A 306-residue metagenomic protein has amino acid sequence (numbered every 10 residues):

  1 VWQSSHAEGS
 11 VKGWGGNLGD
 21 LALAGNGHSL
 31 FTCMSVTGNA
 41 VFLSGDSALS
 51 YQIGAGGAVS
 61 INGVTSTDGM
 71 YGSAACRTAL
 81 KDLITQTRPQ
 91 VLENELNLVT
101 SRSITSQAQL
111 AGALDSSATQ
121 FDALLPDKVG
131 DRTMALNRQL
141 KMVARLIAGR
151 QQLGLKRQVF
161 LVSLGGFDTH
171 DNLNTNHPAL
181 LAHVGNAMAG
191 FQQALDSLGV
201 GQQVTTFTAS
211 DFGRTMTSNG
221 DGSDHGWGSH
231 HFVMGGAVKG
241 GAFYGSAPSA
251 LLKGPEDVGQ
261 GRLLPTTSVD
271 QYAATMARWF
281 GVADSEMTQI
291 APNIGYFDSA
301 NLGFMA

Functional and structural regions predicted by a protein language model:
V1-S197, T217, V233-M234, A242-A306: Feature for exported/extracytoplasmic and membrane-associated proteins, marking the mature portion
R157-V159, G201-Q203, A209, G226-S229 (+1 more regions): Active-site lining segments that contact anionic ligands and/or coordinate catalytic metals
D171-N176, F212-G228: Short glycine/threonine-rich loop-to-helix capping motif typified by GTGT followed within a few residues by an Asp-Pro
L195-G220: Metal-dependent active-site segment of extracytoplasmic phospho-/sulfohydrolases and closely related
G222-S223, F232-M234, V238: Catalytic phosphate/nucleotide-handling subdomain of diverse soluble enzymes
